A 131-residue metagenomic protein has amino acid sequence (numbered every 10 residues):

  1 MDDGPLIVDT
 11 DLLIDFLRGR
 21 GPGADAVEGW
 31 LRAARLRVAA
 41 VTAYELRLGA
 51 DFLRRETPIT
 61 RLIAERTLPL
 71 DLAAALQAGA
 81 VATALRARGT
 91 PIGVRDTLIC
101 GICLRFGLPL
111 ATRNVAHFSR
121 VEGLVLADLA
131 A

Functional and structural regions predicted by a protein language model:
M1-G4, A116, D128-A131: Short, C-terminally biased terminal segments at protein or domain edges
M1-V38, R47-E65: Short, well-structured N-terminal submotif of metal-dependent ribonuclease cores
D2-G4, T67-R113: Active-site neighborhoods of divalent-metal-dependent phosphate/nucleic-acid chemistry enzymes
D9, A39, P91-G93, N114 (+1 more regions): Histidine- and aromatic-rich ligand-binding microenvironments
D9-T10, L46, A78, C103 (+1 more regions): Generic structural signal for small/hydrophobic residues in well-ordered secondary structure, especially within
L12-L13, T42, A74, L98-I99 (+1 more regions): Alpha-helix capping/helix-boundary segments
L13-I14, Y44-R47, S119, A127: Nucleotide phosphate-binding site architecture
